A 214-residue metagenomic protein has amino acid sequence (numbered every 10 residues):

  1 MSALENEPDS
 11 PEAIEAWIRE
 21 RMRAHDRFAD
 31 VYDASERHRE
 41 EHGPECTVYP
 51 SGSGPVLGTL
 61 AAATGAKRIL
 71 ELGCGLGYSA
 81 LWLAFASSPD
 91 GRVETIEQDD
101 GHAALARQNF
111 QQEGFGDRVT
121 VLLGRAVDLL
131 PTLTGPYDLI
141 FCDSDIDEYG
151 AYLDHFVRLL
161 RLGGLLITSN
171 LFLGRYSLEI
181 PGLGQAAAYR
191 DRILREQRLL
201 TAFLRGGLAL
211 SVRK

Functional and structural regions predicted by a protein language model:
M1-L139, I146-K214: A short alpha-helical cap/connector motif
